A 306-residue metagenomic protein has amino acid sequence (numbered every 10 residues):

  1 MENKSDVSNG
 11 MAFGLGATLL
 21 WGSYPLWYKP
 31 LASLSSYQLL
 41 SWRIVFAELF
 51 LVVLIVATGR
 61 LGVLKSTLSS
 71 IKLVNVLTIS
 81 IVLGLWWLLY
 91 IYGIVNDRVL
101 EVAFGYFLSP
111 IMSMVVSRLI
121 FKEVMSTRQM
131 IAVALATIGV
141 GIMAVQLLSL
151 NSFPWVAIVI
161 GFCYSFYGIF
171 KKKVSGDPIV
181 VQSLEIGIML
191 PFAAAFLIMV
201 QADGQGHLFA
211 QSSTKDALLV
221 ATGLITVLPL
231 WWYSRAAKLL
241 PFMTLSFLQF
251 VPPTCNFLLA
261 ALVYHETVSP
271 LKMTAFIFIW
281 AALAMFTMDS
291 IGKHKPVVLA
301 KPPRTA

Functional and structural regions predicted by a protein language model:
M1-G16, L49-L77, T127, G187-L219 (+2 more regions): Membrane-interface interhelical linkers
M1-Q38, Q146-K173, A195, L259 (+1 more regions): Glycine-/small-residue-enriched transmembrane alpha-helix faces in small-molecule transporters and effluxers
L15-S23, W27, L77-I94, I158-F170 (+2 more regions): Hydrophobic alpha-helical transmembrane segments of multi-pass membrane transport proteins, especially secondary
L31, L39, G93-I94, L119-F121 (+5 more regions): Hydrophobic/aromatic residues within transmembrane alpha-helices of multi-pass small-molecule transporters
I44, F250-A306: C-terminal-most transmembrane helix of multi-pass membrane proteins
L51, R128-V145, L271-S290: Hydrophobic transmembrane alpha-helices of multi-pass small-molecule transport proteins
Y92, S109-I131, T254-M273: C-terminal transmembrane-helix exit sites in multi-pass transporters
F104-L108, P178-I188, V227-L262: Helix-helix packing/entry segments at the starts of transmembrane helices
